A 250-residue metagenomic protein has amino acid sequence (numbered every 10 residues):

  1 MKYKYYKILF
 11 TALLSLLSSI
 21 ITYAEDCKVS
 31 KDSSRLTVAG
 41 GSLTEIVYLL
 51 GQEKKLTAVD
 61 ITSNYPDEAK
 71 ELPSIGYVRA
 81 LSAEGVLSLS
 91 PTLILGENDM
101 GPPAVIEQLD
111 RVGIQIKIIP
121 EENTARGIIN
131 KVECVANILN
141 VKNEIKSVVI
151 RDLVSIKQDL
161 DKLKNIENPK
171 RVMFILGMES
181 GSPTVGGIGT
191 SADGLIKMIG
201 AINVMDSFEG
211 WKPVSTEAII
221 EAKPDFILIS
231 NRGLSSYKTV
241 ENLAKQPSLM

Functional and structural regions predicted by a protein language model:
K2-F10: Bacterial N-terminal signal peptides that target proteins for export
L9-S19: Bacterial N-terminal signal peptides
I20-A24: Sec/Tat signal peptide C-region and signal peptidase I cleavage site
K28-R35, A104-G181, I202-S207, V214: Extracytoplasmic substrate-binding proteins
S34-M100, V105: A short, structured surface patch at a secondary-structure boundary
D60, G186-W211, S230-N231: His/Asp/Glu-enriched short active-site or ligand-binding loop at hydrolase and phosphoryl-transfer sites
A80-D99, I114, T216-R232: Proline-aspartate-enriched helix->loop->beta-strand connector
G101-R111, L228-A244: A ligand-binding cleft/hinge motif common to bilobed small-molecule-binding domains
